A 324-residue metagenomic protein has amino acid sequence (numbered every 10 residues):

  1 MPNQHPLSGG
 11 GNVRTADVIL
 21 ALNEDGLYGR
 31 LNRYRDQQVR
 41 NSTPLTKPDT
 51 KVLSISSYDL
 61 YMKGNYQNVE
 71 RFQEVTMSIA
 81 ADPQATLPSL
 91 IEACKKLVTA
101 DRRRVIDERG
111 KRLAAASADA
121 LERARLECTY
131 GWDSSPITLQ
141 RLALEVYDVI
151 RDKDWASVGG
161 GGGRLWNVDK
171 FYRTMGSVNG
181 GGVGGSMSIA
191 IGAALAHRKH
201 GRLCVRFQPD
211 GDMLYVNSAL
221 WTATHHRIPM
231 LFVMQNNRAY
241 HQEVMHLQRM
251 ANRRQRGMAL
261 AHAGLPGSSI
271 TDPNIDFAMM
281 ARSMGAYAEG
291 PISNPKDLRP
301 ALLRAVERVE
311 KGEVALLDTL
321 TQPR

Functional and structural regions predicted by a protein language model:
M1-R112: Glycine-rich, acidic loop regions that bind phosphate or pyrophosphate groups
G10-T15, L87, L165-P323: Thiamine diphosphate
D17, T76, D154-W155, V314: Conserved acidic residues
V18, E24-Y28, Y34, Y58-L60 (+4 more regions): Short glycine-rich anion-binding loops that position phosphate/pyrophosphate groups of nucleotides and phosphorylated
V18-L20, W155-A156, L203-V205: Structural motif
L27-Y28, S135-Q140, D212-Y215, K296: Active-site glycine- and acidic-residue-rich loops that bind and position anionic ligands or nucleotide-like cofactors
E108-D119, L320-R324: A short, charged, Gly/Pro-tolerant segment at domain boundaries
R112-H197: Active-site diphosphate/adenylate-binding microenvironment
